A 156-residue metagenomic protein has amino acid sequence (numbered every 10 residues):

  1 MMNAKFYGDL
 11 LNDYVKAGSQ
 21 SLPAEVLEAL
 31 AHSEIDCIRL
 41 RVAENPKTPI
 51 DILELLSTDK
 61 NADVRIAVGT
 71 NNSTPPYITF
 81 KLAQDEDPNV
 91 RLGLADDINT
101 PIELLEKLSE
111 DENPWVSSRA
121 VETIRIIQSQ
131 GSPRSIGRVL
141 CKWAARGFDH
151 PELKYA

Functional and structural regions predicted by a protein language model:
M1-A156: Alpha-helical scaffold segments
